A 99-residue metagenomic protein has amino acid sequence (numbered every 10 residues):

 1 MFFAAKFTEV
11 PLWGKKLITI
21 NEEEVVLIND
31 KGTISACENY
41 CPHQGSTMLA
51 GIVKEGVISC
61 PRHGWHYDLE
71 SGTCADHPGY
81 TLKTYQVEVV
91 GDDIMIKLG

Functional and structural regions predicted by a protein language model:
M1-E55, T73, T81-G99: N-terminal pre-ligand scaffold of iron-sulfur
L27, H66-Y67: Hydrophobic beta-strand positions
C41, C60-H63: Short cysteine clusters
S46, W65-H66: Flexible, glycine-rich terminal cap/loop adjacent to redox cofactors in electron-transfer oxidoreductases
P78: Glycine/small-residue-rich loop that forms an oxyanion/phosphate-binding "nest" at active or ligand-binding sites
